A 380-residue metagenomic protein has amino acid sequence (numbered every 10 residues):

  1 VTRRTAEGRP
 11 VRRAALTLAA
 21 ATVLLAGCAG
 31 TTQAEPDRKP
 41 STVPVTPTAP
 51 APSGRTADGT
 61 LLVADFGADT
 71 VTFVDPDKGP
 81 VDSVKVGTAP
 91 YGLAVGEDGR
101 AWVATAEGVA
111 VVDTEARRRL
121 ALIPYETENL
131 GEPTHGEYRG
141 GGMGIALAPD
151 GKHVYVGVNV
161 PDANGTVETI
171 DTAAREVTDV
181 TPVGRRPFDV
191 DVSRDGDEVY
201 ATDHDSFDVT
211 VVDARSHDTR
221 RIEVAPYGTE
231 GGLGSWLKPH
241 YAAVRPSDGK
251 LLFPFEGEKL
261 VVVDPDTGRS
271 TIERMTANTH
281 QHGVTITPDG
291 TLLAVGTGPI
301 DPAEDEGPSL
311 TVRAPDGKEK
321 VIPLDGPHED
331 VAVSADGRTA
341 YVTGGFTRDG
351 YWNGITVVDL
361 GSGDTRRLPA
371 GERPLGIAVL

Functional and structural regions predicted by a protein language model:
V1-A34, T42: Secretory targeting and sorting signals
T22, C28-L380: Predominantly soluble domains enriched in secretory-pathway, periplasmic, or organellar proteins
